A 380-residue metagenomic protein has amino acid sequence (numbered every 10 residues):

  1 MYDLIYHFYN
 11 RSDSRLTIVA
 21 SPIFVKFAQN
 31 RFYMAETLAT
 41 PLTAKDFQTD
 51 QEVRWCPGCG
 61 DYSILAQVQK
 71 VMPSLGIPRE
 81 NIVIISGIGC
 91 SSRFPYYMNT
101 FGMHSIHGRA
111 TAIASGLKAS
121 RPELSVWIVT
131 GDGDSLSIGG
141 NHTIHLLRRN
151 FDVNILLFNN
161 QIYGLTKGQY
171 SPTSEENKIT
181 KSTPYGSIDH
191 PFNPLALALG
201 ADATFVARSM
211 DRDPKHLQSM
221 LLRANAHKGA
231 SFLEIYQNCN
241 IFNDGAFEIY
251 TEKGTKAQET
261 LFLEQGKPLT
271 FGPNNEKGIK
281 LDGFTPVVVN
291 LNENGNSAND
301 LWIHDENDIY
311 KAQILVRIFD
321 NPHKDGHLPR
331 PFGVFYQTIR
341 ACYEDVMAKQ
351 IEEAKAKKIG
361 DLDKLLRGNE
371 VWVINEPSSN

Functional and structural regions predicted by a protein language model:
L4-F8: Short hydrophobic targeting helices and cationic amphipathic motifs that mediate membrane/organellar targeting
I18, P22-Y33: Short, Lys/Arg-enriched N-terminal segments with co-localized hydrophobic residues within the first ~10-30 amino acids
Y33-L124, K349-N380: Thiamine diphosphate
M34-P41, D50, I241-N380: Flexible, low-complexity linker and terminal segments
Q51, P78-I82, S120-V126, R148-N154 (+4 more regions): Short coil/turn connectors at secondary-structure junctions
I88-G164, Q218: Thiamine diphosphate
I138-V153, F158, I162-D308: Glycine-rich ThDP/TPP pyrophosphate-binding loop and its adjacent helix/strand module within ThDP-dependent enzymes
